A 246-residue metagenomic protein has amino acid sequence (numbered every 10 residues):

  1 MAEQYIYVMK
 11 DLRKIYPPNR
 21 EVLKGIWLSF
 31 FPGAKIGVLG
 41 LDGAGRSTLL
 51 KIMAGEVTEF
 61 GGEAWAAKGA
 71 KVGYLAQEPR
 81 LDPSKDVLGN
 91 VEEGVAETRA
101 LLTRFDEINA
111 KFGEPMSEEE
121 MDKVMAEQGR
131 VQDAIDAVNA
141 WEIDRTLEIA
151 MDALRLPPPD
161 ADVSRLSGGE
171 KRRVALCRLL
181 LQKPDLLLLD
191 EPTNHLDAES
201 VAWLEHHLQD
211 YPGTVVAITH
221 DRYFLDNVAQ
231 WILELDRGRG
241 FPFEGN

Functional and structural regions predicted by a protein language model:
M1-N246: ABC ATP-binding cassette signature C-motif
